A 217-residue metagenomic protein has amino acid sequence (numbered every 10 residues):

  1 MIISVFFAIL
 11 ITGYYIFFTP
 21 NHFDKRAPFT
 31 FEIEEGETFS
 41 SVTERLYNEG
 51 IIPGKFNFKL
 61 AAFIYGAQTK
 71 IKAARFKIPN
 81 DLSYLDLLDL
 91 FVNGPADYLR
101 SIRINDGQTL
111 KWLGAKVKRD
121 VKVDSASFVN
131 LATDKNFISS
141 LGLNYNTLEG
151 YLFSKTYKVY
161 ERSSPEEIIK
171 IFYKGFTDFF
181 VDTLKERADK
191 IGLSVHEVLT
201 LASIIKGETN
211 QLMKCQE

Functional and structural regions predicted by a protein language model:
M1-E217: Conserved catalytic or metal-liganding residues and their short signature motifs at active sites of enzymes
